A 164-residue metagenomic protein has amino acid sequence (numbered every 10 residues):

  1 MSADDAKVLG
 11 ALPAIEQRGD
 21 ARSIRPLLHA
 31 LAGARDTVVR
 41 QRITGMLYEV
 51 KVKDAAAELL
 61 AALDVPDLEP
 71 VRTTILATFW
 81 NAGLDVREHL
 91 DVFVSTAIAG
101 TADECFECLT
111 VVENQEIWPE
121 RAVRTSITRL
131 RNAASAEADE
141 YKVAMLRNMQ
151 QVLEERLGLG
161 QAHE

Functional and structural regions predicted by a protein language model:
A3-D4, R35-D36, D67-L68, G100-T101 (+1 more regions): Short inter-helical turns and helix N-cap capping residues of alpha-solenoid HEAT/ARM repeat scaffolds
A6-G19, H29-A30, V38-V52, A61 (+4 more regions): Structural detector for internal amphipathic alpha-helices that build alpha-solenoid repeat scaffolds
P26-L28, E58-A62, L90-S95, V123-R131: Buried hydrophobic core positions in alpha-solenoid tandem helical repeats
S95-T101, E113-A134: TPR/TPR-like (Sel1-like) alpha-helical repeat modules
Q161-E164: Eukaryotic intrinsically disordered, low-complexity regulatory tails and linkers enriched in charged/polar residues
